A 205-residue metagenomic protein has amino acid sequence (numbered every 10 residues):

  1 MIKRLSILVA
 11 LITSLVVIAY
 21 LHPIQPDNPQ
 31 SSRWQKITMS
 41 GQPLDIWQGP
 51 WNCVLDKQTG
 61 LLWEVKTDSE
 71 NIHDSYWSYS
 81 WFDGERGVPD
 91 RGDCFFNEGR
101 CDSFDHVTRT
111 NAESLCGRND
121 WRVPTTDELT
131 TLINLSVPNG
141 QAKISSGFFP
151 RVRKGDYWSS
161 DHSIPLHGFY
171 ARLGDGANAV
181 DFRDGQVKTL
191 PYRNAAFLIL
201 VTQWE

Functional and structural regions predicted by a protein language model:
I2-S6, A10-R122, T126-E205: Glycine-aromatic-enriched surface loops/turns that form tight recognition elements
